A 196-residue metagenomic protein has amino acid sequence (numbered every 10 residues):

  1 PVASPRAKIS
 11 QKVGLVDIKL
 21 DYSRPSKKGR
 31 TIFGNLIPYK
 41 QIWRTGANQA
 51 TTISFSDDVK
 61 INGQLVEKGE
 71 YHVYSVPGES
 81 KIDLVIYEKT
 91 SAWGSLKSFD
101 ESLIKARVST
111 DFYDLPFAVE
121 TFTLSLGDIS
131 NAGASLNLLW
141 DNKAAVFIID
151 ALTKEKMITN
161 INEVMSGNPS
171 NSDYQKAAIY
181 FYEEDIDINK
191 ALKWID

Functional and structural regions predicted by a protein language model:
P1-K12, T51-S56: Short acidic, Pro/Gly- and aromatic-enriched capping/linker segments at domain boundaries
A3-P5, A145, D196: Long, non-globular segments of proteins
D17-K68, Y74-Y174: Extended, well-structured beta-strand/loop surface patches that form recognition or cofactor-anchoring regions within
N162-D196: Alpha-helical adaptor scaffolds
